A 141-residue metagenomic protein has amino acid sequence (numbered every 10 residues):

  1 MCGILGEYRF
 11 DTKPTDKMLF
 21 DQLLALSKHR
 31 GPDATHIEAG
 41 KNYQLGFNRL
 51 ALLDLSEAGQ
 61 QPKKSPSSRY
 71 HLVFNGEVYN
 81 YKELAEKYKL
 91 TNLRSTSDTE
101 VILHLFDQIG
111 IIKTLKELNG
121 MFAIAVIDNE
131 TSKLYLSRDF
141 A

Functional and structural regions predicted by a protein language model:
M1-A141: N-terminus-centric sequence/structural signature that marks the extreme N-terminus and adjacent "lid/interface" module
